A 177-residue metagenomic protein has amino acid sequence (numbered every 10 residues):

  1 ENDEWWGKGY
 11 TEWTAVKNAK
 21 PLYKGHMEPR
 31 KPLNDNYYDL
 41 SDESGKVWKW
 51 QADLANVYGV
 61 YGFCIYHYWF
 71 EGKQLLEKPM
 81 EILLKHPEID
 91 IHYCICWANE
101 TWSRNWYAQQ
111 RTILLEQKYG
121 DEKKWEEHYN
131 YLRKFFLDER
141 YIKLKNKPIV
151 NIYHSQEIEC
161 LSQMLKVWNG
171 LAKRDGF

Functional and structural regions predicted by a protein language model:
E1-F177: Glycan-processing catalytic domains of CAZymes
